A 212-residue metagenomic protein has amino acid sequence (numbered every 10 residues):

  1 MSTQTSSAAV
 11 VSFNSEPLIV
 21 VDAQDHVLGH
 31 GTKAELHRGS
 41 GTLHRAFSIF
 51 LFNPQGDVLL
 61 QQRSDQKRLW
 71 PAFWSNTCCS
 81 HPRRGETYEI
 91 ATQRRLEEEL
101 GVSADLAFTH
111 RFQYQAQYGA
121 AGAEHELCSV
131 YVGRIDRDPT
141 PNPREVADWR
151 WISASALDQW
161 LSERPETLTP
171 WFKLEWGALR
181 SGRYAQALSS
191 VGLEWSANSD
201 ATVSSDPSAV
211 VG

Functional and structural regions predicted by a protein language model:
S2-T3, E35, A72, R84 (+1 more regions): Nudix hydrolase/Nudix homology domain
T3-S48, F52-P54: Acidic, metal-coordinating catalytic segment for phosphate/diphosphate chemistry, firing primarily on the Nudix
H26, I90, R94, E98 (+1 more regions): Replace "anionic and nucleotidyl ligands
T42, K67, P71, S75 (+3 more regions): Hydrophobic alpha-helical segments and helix-packing faces
A46-C79: A glycine-rich, hydrophobic loop/mini-helix early in the fold
L59-L60, S75-T109, Y131: The catalytic Nudix box helix
